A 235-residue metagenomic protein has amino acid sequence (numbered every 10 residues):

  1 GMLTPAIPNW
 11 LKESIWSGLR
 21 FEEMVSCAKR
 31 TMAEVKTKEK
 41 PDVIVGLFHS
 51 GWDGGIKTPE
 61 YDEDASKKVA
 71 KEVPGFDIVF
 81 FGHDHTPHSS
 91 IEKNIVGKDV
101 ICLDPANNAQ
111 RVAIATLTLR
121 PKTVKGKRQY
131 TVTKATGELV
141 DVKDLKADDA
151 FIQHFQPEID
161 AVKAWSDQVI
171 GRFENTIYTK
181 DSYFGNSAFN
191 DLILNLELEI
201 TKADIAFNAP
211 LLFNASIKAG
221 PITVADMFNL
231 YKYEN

Functional and structural regions predicted by a protein language model:
G1-P41, V124-G126: Binuclear metal-dependent hydrolase catalytic cores centered on His/Asp/Glu-rich metal-binding motifs
T4-P8, S50-G54, D84-H88, N107-Q110 (+1 more regions): Solvent-exposed loop/turn segments at secondary-structure junctions within structured extracellular/periplasmic domains
E23-C27, E72, A109, N229-Y233: Gly/Ser/Thr-rich active-site loops/lids in small-molecule metabolic enzymes that frequently grip phosphoryl groups
K36, V43, D53-I56, Y61-K71 (+4 more regions): Solvent-exposed loop/linker segments at secondary-structure transitions that flank or connect catalytic domains
I44-H49, F76-P87, C102-P105: Active-site neighborhood of phospho(di)ester-bond hydrolases with catalytic His/Asp-centered motifs
P74-G75, V96-K98: Short, structured coil segments at secondary-structure junctions
T86-G97: Solvent-exposed beta-strand/loop surfaces of large extracellular or lumenal domains
C102-R111, L117: Phosphate/diphosphate-binding loops
